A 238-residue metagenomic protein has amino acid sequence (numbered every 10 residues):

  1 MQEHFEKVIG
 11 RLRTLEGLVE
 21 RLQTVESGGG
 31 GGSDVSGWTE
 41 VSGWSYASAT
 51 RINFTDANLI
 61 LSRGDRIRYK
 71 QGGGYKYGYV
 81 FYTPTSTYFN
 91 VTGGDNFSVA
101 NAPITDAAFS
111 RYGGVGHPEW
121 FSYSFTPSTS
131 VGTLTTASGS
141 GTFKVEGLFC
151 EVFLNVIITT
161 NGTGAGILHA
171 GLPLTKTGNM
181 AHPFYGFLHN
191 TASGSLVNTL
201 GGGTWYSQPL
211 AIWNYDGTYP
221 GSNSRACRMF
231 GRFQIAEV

Functional and structural regions predicted by a protein language model:
M1-G10: Acidic, low-complexity intrinsically disordered segments
R13-R51, T55, G93-T135, T177-H182 (+1 more regions): Glycine-rich, low-complexity segments
T50, S62-D65, L148, R225: Surface-exposed loop/turn positions
L59-T83: Ser/Thr/Gly-rich low-complexity blocks that favor extended beta-strand/coil architectures
G64, V80, V91, C150-V152 (+1 more regions): Extracellular/surface recognition and adhesion modules
P84-N96: Short, solvent-exposed secondary-structure boundary/capping segments
N96, G114-V238: Surface-exposed molecular-recognition determinants
